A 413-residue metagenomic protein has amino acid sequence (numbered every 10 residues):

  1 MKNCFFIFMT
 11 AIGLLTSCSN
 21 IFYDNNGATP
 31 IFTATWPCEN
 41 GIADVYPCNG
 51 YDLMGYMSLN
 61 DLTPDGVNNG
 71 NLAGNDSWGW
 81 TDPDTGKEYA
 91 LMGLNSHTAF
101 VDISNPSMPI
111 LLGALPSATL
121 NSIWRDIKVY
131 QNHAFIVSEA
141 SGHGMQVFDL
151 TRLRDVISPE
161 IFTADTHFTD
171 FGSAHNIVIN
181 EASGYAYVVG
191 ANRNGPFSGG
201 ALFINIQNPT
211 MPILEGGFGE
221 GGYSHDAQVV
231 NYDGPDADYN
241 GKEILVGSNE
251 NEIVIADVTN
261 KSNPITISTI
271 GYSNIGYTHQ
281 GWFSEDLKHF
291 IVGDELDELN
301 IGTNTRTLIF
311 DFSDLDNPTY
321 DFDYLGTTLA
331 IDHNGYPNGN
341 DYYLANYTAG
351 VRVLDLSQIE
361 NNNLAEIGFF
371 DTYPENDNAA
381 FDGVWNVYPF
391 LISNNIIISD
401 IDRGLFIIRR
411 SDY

Functional and structural regions predicted by a protein language model:
M1-A28: Bacterial Sec-dependent N-terminal signal peptides
C18-Y413: Feature marking well-ordered beta-strand scaffolds used for ligand recognition
